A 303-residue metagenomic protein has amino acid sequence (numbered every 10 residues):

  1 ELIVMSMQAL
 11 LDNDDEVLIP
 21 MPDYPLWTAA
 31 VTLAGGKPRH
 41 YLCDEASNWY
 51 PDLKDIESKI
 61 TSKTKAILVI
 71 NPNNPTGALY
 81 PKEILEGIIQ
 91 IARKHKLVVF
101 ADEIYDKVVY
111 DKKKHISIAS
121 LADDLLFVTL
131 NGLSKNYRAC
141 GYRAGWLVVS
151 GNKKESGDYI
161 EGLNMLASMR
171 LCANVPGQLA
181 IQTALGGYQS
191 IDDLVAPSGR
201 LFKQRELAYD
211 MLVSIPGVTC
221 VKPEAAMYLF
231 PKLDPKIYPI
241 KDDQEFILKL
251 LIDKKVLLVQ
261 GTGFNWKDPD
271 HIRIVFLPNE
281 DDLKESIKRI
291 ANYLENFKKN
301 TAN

Functional and structural regions predicted by a protein language model:
E1-E16: Phosphate-binding glycine-rich loop
V17, V31, I67, N74 (+8 more regions): Generic structural signal for small/hydrophobic residues in well-ordered secondary structure, especially within
L33-R39: A short helix-loop-beta submotif of the ANL/AMP-binding
A34, K94-H95, L125, K254 (+1 more regions): Helix C-cap/helix->beta junction micro-motif
R39, D44-K114: Active-site phosphate-binding strand-loop segment of PLP-dependent enzymes
S58, P239-K241, E245, K249-L258 (+1 more regions): PLP-dependent enzyme catalytic core of the Aspartate aminotransferase-like
S120-G199, Y209-M211, L294-E295: Conserved core segment of the aminotransferase class I/II
Q182, S198-L212, C220-D234, D268: Conserved glycine-rich beta-strand-loop-beta hairpin in the small C-terminal domain of fold type I
